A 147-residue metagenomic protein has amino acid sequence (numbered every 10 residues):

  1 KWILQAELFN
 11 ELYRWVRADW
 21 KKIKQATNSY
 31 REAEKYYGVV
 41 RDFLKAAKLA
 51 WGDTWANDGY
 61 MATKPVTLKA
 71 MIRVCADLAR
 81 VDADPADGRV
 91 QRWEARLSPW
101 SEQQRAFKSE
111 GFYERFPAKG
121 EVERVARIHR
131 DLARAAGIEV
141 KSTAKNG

Functional and structural regions predicted by a protein language model:
K1-G147: Accessory terminal alpha-helical modules
